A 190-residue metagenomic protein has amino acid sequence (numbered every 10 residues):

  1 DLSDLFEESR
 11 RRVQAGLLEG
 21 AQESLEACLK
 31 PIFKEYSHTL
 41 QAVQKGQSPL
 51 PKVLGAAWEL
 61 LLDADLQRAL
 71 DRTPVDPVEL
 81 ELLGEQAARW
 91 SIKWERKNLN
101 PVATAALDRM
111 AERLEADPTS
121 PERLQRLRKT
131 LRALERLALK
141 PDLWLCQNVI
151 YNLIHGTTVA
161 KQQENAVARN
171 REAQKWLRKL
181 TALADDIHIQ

Functional and structural regions predicted by a protein language model:
D1-Q190: Extended alpha-helical scaffold segments
